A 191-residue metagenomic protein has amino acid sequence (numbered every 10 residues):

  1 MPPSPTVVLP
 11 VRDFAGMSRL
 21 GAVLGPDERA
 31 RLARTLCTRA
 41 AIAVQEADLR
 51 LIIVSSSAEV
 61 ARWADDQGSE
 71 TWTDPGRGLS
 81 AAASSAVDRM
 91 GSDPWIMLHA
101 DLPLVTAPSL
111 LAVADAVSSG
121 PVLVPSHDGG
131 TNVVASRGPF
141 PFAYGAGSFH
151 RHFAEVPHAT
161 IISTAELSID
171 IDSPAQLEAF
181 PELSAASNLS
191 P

Functional and structural regions predicted by a protein language model:
M1-G21: N-terminal nucleotide-binding beta1-loop-alpha1 segment
R31-L49: A short, N-terminal amphipathic alpha-helix
D48-T71: Acidic donor-binding segment of Leloir-type glycosyltransferases
W63-I96: Short phosphate-binding loop-to-helix
H99-P103: The conserved acidic donor/metal-binding loop of glycosyltransferases
L104-G129: Conserved donor-nucleotide/metal-binding helix-loop-beta segment in metal-dependent transferases, i.e., the alpha-helix
G130-P157: Short, glycine-/small-residue-rich phosphate/pyrophosphate-handling segment
R151-P191: Conserved alpha/beta core of the MobA/IspD/sugar-nucleotide pyrophosphorylase nucleotidyltransferase superfamily
